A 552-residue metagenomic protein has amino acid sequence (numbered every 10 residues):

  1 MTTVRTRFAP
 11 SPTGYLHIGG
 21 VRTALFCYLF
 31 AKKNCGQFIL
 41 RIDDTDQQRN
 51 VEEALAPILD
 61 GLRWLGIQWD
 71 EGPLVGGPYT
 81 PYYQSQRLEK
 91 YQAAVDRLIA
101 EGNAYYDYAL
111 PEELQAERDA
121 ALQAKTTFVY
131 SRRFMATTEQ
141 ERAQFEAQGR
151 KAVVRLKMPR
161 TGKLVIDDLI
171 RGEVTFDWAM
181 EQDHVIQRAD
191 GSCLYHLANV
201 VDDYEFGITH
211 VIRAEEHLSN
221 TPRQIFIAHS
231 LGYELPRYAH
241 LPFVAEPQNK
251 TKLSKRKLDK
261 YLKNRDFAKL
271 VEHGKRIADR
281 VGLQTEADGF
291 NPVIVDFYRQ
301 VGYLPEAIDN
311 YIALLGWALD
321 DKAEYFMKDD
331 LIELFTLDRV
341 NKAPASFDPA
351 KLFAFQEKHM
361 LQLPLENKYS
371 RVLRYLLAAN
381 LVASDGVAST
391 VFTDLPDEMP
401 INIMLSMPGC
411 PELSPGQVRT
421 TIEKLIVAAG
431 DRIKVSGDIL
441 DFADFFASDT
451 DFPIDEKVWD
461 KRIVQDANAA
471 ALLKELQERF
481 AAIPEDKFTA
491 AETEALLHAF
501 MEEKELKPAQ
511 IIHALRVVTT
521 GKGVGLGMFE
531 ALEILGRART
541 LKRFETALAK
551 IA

Functional and structural regions predicted by a protein language model:
M1-Q123, S192, S219-Y233, A307: N-terminal Rossmann-like or analogous alpha/beta NTP/dinucleotide-binding catalytic cores that position adenine
C27, I58, L98, G102 (+8 more regions): Residue-level signal for inorganic ion chemistry
G36-F38, D202-G207, K255, T285-P292 (+6 more regions): Short acidic (Asp/Glu) and glycine-rich catalytic loops that position anionic groups and cofactors
P81-S85, R188, F206-H217, A245-E306 (+3 more regions): Conserved phosphate-binding loops in nucleotide/dinucleotide-binding enzymes
R97, Y105-Y106, L110-N264, I294 (+1 more regions): Active-site cores that bind ATP or allylic diphosphates and position pyrophosphate for catalysis
P242-P247, Y325-T336: A glycine-rich phosphate-binding loop feature that marks nucleotide/adenosyl-phosphate handling sites
L365-K504: Small-residue-rich helix-loop
F488-I551: Charged substrate- and nucleic-acid-binding regions of tRNA-handling and nucleotidyl-transfer enzymes, centered on
